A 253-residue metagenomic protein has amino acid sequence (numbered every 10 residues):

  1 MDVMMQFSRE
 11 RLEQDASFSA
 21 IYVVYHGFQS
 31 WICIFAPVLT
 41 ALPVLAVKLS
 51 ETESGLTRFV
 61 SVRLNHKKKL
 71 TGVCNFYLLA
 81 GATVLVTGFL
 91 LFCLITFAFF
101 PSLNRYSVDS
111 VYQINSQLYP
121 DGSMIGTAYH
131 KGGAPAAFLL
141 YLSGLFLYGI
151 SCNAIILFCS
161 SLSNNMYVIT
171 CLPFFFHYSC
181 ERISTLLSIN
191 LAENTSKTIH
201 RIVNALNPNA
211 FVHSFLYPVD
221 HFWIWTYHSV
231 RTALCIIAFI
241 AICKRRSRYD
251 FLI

Functional and structural regions predicted by a protein language model:
D2-E51, N75-N153, L157, S161 (+1 more regions): Secretory targeting signals
V44-V62, H66: Transmembrane helix boundary and interhelical loop/hinge segments in multi-pass membrane proteins
L64-L78: Amphipathic cytosolic juxtamembrane alpha-helices at the membrane-cytosol interface of multi-pass membrane transporters
N65-K67, G149, N165-I169: Membrane-helix interface segments
Y77, F174-Y178, T232: Residue-level recognition of pore/gate-forming positions within transmembrane alpha-helices of multi-pass
C93-V108, N165, I189-S196, C243-L252: Transmembrane helix-loop junctions in multipass membrane proteins, especially transporters and channels
F158-L162, S229-I253: Junction motif at the cytosolic side of a transmembrane helix
M166-C180: Central hydrophobic cores of alpha-helical transmembrane segments in multi-pass integral membrane proteins
